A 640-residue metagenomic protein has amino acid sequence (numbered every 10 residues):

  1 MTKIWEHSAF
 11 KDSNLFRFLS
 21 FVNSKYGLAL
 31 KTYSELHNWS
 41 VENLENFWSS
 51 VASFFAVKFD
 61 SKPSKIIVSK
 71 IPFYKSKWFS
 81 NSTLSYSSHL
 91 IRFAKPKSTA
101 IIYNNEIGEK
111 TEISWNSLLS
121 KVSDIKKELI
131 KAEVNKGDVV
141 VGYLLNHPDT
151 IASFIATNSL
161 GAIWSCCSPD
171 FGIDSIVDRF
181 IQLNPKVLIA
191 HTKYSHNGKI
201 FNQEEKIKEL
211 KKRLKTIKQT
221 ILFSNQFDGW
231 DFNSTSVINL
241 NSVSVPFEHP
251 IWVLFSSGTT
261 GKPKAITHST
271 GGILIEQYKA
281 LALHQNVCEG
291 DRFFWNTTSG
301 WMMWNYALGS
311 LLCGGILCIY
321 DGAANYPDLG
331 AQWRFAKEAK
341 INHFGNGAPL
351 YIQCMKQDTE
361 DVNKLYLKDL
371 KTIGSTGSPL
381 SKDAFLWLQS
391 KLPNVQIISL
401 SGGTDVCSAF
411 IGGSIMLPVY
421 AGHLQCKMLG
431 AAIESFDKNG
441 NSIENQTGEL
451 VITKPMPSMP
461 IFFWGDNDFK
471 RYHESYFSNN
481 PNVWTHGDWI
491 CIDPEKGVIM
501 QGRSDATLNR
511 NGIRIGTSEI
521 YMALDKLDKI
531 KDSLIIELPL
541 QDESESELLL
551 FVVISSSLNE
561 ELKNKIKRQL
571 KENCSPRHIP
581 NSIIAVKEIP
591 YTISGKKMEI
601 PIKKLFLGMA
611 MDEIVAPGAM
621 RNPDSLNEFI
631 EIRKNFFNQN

Functional and structural regions predicted by a protein language model:
S34-W39, I101-I155, G172-V177, D228-F232 (+3 more regions): Conserved AMP-binding/adenylate-forming core of the ANL superfamily
T111-N116, I251-I275: Conserved AMP-binding A3 loop
G142, C167-K193, K337, F344 (+6 more regions): AMP-binding/adenylate-forming catalytic core of the ANL superfamily
L145, V187-K206, D321-N325, I341-F385 (+2 more regions): Adenylate-forming
I155, S159-F232: Structural core segment of the AMP-binding/adenylate-forming
L274-R292, W301-N342, Q357: Conserved AMP-binding/adenylation subdomain of ANL enzymes
K337, K371-L400, T404-G497, S504-T507 (+1 more regions): Conserved AMP-binding/adenylate-forming
L534-L540, L549-F551, K567-N640: Conserved C-terminal "lid"/linker of ANL adenylate-forming enzymes
